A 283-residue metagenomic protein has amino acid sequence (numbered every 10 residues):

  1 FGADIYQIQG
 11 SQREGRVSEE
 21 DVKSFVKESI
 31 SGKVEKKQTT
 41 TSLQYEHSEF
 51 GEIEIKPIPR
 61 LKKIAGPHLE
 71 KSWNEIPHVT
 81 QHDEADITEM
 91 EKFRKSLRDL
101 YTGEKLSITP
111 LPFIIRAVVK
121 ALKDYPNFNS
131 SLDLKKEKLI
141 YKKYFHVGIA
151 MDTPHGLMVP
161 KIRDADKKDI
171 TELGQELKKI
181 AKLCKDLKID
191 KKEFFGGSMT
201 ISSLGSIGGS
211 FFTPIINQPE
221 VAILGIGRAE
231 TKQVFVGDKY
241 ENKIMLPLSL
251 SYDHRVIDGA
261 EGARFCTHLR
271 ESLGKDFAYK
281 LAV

Functional and structural regions predicted by a protein language model:
F1-A3, R16, E20-D21, S29-V283: C-terminal catalytic/motor cores of large multi-domain enzyme assemblies
G10-S11: Catalytic-site-adjacent helices and loops of nucleotide signaling machinery
